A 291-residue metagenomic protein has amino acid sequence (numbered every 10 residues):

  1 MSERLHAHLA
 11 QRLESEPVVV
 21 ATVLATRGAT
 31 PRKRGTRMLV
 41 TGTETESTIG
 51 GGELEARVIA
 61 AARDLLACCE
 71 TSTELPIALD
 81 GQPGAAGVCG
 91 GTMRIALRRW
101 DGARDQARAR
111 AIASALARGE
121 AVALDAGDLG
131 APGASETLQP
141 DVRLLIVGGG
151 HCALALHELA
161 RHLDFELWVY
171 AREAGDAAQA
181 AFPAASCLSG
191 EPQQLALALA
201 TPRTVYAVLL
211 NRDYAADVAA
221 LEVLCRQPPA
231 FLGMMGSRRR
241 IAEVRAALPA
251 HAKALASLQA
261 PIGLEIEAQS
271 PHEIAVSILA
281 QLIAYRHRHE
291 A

Functional and structural regions predicted by a protein language model:
M1-L188, L197, P202-Y206, A247 (+1 more regions): Segments forming oxygen-rich coordination pockets for charged ligands
V142, V147, L209-N211, M234-M235 (+1 more regions): Thr-Gly-centered strand-to-loop micro-motif
G150-H151, Y214-A215, R239: Residue-level detector of alpha-helix initiation sites
L156-L159, A219-Q227: A short acidic, amphipathic alpha-helical/loop segment
Y170, Y206, N211-R212, E222-A247: ADP-ribose/adenylate-binding Rossmann-like module
F182-A184, Q227-P228, H251-A254: Short, structured coil segments at secondary-structure junctions
G190-A196, A215: Conserved SAM/SAH-binding loop
M234-A291: Adenosine-phosphate binding glycine-rich loop
